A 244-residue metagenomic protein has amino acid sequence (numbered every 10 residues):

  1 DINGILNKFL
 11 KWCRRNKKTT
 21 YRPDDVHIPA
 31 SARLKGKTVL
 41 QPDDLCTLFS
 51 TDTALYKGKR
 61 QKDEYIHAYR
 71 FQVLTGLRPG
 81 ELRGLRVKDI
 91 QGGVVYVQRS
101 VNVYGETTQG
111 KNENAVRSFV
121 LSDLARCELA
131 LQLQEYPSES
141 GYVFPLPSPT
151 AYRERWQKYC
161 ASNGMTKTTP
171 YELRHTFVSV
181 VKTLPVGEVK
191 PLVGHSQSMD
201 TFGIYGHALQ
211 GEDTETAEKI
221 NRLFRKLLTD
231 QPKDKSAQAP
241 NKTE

Functional and structural regions predicted by a protein language model:
D1-C13, V26, L121: Non-catalytic DNA-binding core/recognition domains of DNA-processing enzymes
R15, R70, L74-E81, K158 (+2 more regions): C-terminal catalytic core of tyrosine-transesterase DNA break-rejoin enzymes
R15-P79, R83: Basic, Lys/Arg- and aromatic-enriched nucleic-acid-binding interface segment
V39, V101-V103, V186, V193-K219: Catalytic-site neighborhood detector that most strongly recognizes the C-terminal catalytic loop/helix of tyrosine
C46, S122-T166: Active-site/catalytic core of tyrosine-dependent DNA strand-transfer enzymes
D63-Y65, P147-A151, T166-L184: Short basic/aromatic active-site micro-motif
G84-L131: Conserved tyrosine-mediated DNA breakage-rejoining catalytic core shared by Y-recombinases
G105, K111-V116, V120-A125, S138 (+1 more regions): C-terminal secondary-structure termini that scaffold catalytic or DNA-interacting sites
